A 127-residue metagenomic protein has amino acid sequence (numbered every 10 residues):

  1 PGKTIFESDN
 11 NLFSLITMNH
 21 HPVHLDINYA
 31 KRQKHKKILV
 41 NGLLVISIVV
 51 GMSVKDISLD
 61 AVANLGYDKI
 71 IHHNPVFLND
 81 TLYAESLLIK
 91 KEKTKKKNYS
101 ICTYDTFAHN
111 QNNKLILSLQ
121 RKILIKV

Functional and structural regions predicted by a protein language model:
P1-G66: Hot-dog-fold acyl-thioester-processing enzymes
K36, H73-N74: Short, surface-exposed secondary-structure edge patches
Y67-H72: Short alpha-helix capping/helix-loop boundary micro-motifs
V76-T81, E85-V127: HotDog/MaoC-like acyl-thioester-processing domains
